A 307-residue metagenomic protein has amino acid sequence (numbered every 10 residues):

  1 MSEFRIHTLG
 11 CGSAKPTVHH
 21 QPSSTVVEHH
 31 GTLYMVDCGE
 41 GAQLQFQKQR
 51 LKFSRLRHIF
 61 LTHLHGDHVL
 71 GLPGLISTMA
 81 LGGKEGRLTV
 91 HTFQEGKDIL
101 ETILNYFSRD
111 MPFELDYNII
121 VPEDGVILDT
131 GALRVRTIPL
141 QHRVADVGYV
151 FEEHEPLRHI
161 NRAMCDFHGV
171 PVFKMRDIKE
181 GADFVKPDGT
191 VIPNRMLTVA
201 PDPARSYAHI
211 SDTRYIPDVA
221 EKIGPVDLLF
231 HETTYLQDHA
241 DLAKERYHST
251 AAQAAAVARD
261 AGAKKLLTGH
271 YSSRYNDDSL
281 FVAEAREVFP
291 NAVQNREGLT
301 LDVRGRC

Functional and structural regions predicted by a protein language model:
M1-Q49, E85-R87, Y149-F151, R158 (+2 more regions): Conserved beta-strand hairpin/beta-sheet module of binuclear metal-dependent hydrolase folds, prominently
H7, H91, D116-V121, R136-I138 (+1 more regions): General small-molecule cofactor/ligand-binding pocket signal
V36-G39, L56-L64, F93, Y207-T213 (+3 more regions): Active-site neighborhood of phospho(di)ester-bond hydrolases with catalytic His/Asp-centered motifs
E40-H91, N118-V121: Active-site metal-binding motif and surrounding structural segment of the metallo-beta-lactamase
L72-M79, N276-E284: Metal-dependent catalytic neighborhoods of phosphoester/phosphodiester hydrolases
K84-L88, F93-V121: Active-site neighborhood of divalent metal-dependent phosphoester bond hydrolases
V121-T268, D277-V288, R304-C307: Metal-dependent phosphodiesterase/nuclease catalytic metal-binding core
P290-T300: Conserved phosphate-binding/catalytic loops in two-lobed NTP-binding clefts
